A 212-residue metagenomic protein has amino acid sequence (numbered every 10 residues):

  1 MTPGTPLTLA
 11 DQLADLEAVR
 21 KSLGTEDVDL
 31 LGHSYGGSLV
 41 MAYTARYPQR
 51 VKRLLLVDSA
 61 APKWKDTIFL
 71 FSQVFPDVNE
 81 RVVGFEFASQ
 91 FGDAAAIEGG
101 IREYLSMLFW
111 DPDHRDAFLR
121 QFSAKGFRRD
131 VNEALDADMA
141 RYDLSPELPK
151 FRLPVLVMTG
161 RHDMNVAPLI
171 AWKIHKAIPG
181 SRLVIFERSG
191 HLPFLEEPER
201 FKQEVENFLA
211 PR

Functional and structural regions predicted by a protein language model:
M1-Y35, Q203: Active-site loop/oxyanion-hole signature of alpha/beta-hydrolase fold enzymes
D29, K52-L55: Residue in the alpha/beta-hydrolase core beta-strand immediately N-terminal to the catalytic nucleophile
G37-P48, L54: Short glycine-enriched nucleophile-adjacent loop and the immediately C-terminal alpha-helix near the catalytic center
L54-A88: Flexible "cap/lid" loop of the alpha/beta hydrolase fold
A88-D138, E147: Conserved alpha/beta-hydrolase catalytic His-Asp/Glu region
F151, V157-T159: Short beta-strand/loop motif that positions the catalytic acidic residue of the alpha/beta-hydrolase fold
H162-V166: Acidic catalytic loop of the alpha/beta-hydrolase fold
S181-R212: Catalytic active-site module of serine/aspartate enzymes centered on a nucleophile-bearing elbow/loop
